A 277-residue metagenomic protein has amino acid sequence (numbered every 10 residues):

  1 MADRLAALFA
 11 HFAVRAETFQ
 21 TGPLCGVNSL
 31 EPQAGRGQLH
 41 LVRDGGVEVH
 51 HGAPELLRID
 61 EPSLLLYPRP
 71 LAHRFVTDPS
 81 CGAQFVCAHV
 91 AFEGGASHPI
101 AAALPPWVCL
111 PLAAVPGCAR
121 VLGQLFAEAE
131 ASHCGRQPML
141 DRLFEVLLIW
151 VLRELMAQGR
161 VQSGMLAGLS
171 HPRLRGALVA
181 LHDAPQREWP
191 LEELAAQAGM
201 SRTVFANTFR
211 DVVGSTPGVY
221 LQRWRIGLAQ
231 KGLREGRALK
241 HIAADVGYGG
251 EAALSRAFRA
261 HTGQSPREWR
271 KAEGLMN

Functional and structural regions predicted by a protein language model:
M1-T18, G26-L30, P106-C109, A131: A short, N-terminal "cap"/entry segment at the start of jelly-roll beta-barrel domains of the cupin/DSBH fold
A16-P106: N-terminal regulatory/effector-sensing and dimerization cores that precede helix-turn-helix DNA-binding domains
G45, G117-E128, G176-A184, L228 (+1 more regions): Solvent-exposed, amphipathic alpha-helical segments
H98-G123: Aromatic/histidine-rich interaction motifs
V108-P116, A129-F144, L148-R187, L191-A198 (+3 more regions): Short, Lys/Arg-enriched, Trp-marked, Pro/Gly-tolerant hinge/linker segments that flank
V179, D183, R187-E193, M200 (+3 more regions): Terminal helix-turn-helix DNA-binding modules in bacterial transcription factors
